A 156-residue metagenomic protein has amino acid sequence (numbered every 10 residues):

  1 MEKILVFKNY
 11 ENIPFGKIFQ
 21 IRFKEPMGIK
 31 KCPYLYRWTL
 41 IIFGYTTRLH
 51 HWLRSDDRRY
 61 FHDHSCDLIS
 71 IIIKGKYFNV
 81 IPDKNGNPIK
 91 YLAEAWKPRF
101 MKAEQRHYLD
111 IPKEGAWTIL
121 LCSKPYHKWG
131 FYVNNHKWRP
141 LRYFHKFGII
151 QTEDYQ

Functional and structural regions predicted by a protein language model:
M1-T46, P88-I89: A short, N-terminal "cap"/entry segment at the start of jelly-roll beta-barrel domains of the cupin/DSBH fold
T46-H64, A103: Conserved short histidine dyad/triad with adjacent acidic residue
H50, I81-D83, D110, K128-N134: A short secondary-structure junction signal
D63-F78: Short, conserved beta-strand element in jelly-roll/cupin
I81-Y108: Short acidic-glycine-tyrosine-enriched beta hairpin
R99, K113-L121, V133-R142: Acidic/serine-rich, low-complexity amphipathic helices located in mid- to C-terminal regulatory regions
K102-K128: Ligand-binding loop in jelly-roll beta-barrel domains
W129-Q156: Active-site or metal-binding loop neighborhoods of secreted/extracellular toxin and effector enzymes
